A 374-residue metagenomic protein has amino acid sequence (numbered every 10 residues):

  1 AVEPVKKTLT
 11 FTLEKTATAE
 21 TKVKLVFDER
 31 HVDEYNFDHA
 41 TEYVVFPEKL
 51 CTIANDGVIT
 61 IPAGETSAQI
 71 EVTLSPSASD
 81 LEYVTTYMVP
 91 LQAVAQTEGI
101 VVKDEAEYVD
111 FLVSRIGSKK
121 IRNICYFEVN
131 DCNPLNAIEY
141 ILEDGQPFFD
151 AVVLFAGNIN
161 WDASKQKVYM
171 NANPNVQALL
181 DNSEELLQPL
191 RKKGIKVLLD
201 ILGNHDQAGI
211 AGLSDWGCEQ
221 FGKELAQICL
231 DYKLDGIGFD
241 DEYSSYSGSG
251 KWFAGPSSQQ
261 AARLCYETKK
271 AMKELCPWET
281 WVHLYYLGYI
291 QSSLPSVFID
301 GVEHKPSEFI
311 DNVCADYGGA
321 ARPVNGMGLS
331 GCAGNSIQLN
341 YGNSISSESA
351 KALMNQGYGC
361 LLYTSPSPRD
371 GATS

Functional and structural regions predicted by a protein language model:
A1-Q146: Acidic/polar, low-complexity intrinsically disordered N-terminal segments immediately downstream of a Sec signal
S118-N133, G145-V324, Q338-I345: Chitinase-like catalytic core of GlcNAc-active glycosidases
S330-S336: C-terminal EAL-domain catalytic cores of bacterial cyclic di-GMP phosphodiesterases
A350: Catalytic cores of alpha/beta
Y358-L362: Cysteine-clustered segments with highest specificity for TGF-beta superfamily mature ligands
Y363-D370: Conserved small/polar residues in nucleotide/adenosyl-binding loops
